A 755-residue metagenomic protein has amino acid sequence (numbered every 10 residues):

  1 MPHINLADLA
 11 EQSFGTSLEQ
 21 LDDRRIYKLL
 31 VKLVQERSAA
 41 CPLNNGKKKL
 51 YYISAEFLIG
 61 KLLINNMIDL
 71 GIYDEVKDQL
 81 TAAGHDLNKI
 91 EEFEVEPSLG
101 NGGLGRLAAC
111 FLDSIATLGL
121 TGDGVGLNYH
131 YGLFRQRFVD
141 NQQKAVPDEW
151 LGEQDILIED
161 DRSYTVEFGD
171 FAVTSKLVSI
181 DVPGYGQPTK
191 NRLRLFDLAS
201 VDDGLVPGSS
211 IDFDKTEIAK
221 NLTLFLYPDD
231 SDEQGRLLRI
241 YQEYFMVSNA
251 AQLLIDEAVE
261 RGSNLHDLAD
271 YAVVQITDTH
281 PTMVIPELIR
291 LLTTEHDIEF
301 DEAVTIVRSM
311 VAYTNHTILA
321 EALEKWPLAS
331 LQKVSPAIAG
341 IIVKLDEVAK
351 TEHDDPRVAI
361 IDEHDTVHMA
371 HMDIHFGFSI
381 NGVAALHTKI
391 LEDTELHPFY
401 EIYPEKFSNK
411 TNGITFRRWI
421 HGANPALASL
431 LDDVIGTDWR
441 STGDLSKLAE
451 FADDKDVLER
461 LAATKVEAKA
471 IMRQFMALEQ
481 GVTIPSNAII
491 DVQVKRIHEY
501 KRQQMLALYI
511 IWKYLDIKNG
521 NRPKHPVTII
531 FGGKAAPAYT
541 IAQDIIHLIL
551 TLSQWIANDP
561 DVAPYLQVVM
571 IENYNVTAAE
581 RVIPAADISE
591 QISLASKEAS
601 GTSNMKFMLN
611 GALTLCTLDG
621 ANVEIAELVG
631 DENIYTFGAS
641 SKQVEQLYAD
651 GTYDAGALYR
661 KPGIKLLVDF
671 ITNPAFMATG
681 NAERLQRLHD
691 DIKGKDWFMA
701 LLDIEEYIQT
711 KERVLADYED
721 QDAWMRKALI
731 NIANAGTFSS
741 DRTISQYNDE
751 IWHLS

Functional and structural regions predicted by a protein language model:
M1-S755: A conserved ligand/cofactor-binding region detector
